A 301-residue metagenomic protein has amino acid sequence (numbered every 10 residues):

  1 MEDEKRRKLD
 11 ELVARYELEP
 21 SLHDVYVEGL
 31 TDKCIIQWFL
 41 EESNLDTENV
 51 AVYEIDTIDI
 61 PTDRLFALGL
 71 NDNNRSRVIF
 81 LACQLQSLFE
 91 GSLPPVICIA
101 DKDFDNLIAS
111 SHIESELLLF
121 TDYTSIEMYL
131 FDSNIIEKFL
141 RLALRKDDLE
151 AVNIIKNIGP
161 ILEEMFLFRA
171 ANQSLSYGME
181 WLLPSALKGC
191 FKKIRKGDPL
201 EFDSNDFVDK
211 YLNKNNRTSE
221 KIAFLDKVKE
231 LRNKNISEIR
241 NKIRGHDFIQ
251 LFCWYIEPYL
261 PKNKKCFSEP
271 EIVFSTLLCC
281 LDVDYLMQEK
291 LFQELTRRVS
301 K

Functional and structural regions predicted by a protein language model:
M1-K301: Acidic, divalent-metal-binding catalytic cores of TOPRIM and closely related two-metal-ion phosphodiester/pyrophosphate
